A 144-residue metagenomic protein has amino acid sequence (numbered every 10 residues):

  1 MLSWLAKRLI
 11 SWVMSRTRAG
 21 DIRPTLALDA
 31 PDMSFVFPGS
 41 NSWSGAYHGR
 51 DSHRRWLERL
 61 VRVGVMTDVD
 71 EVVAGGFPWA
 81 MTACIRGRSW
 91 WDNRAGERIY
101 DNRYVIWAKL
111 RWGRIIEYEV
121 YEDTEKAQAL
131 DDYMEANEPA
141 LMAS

Functional and structural regions predicted by a protein language model:
M1-L5, E58-S144: A beta-strand edge to alpha-helix "cap/lid" segment located at domain peripheries
M1-P31, A136-S144: Short, low-complexity N-terminal intrinsically disordered segments enriched in polar/charged residues
I10, H53, T82-A83: A general structural signal for well-ordered alpha-helical segments in protein cores
W12-S15, W43, E117: Short, flexible active-site loop motifs that bind/organize anionic cofactors or intermediates
A19-D21, L26, S40, N93 (+2 more regions): Preference for short coil/turn "hinge" residues that link or interrupt alpha-helices
R23-G76: A solvent-exposed, acidic/Ser-Thr-rich amphipathic alpha-helical stretch
